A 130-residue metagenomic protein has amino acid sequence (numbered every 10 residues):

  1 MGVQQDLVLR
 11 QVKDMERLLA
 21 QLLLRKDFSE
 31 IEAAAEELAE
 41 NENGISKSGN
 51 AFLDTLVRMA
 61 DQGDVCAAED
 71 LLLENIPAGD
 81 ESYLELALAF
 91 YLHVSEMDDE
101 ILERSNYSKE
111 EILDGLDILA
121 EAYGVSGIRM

Functional and structural regions predicted by a protein language model:
M1-D80, E96-M130: N-terminal alpha-helical interaction modules that lie
E85-L88: Alpha-solenoid helical repeat scaffolds
